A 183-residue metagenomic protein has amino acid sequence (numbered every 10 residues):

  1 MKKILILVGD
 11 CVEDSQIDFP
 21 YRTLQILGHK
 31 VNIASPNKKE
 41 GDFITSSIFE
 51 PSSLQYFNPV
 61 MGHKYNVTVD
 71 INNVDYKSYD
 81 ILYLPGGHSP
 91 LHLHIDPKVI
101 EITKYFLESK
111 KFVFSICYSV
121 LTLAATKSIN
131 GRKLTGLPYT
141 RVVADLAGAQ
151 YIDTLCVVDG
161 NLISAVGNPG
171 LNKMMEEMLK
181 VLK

Functional and structural regions predicted by a protein language model:
M1-S109, V113, T122-N130, R141-K183: Extended, subdomain-level signal for the structured scaffold at the beginning of enzyme domains
C117: Catalytic nucleophile serine of serine hydrolases, specifically the conserved "nucleophile elbow" pentapeptide
L134: Anionic-ligand binding patches
